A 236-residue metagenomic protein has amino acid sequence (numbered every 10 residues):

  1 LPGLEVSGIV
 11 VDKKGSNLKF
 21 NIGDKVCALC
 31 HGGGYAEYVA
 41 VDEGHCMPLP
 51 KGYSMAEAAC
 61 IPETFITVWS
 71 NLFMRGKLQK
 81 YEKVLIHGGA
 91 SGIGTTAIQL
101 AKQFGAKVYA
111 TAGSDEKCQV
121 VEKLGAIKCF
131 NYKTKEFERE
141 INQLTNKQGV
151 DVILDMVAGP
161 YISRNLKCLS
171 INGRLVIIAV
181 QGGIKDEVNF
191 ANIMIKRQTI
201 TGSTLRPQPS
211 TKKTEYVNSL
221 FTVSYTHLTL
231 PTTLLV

Functional and structural regions predicted by a protein language model:
L1-G33: Glycine-rich beta-strand-centered segment in the early N-terminal region that forms part of a ligand/cofactor-binding
C30-E43: A structural motif shared across PLP-dependent enzymes of the aminotransferase-like
G34-A36, G113-V120, K185-N189: Short, glycine/polar-rich helix-capping loops at beta-to-alpha or helix-loop-helix junctions that flank or form
A59-I61, F65-T134: Mid-domain Rossmann-like dinucleotide-binding core that forms the NAD(H)/NADP(H) cofactor-binding site
F137-N146: Short amphipathic alpha-helix with an adjacent loop that forms part of the alpha/beta core around
P160-Y225: Glycine-rich phosphate-binding loop and adjacent beta-alpha segment of Rossmann(oid) nucleotide-cofactor-binding
T226-T232: Conserved small/polar residues in nucleotide/adenosyl-binding loops
